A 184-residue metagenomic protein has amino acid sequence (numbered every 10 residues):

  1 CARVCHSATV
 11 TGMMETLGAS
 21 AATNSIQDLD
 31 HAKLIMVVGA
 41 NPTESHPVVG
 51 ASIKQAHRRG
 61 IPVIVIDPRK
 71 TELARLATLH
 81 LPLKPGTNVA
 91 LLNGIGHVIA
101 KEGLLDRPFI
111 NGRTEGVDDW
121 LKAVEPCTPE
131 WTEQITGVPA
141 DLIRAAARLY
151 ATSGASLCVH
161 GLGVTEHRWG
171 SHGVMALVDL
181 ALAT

Functional and structural regions predicted by a protein language model:
C1-T184: Cofactor-pocket helix-loop regions in the catalytic cores of large enzyme subunits
